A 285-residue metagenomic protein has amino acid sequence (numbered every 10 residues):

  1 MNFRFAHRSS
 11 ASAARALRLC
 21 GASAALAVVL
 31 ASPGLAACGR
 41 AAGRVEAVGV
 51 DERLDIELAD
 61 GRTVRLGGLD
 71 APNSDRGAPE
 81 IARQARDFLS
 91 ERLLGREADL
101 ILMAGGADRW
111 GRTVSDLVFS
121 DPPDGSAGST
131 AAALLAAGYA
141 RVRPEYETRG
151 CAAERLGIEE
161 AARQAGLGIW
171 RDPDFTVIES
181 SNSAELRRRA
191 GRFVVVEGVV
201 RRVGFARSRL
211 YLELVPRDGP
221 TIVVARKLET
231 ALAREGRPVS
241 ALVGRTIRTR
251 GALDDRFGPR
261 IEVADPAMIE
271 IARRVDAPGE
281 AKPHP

Functional and structural regions predicted by a protein language model:
N2-H7, G21, G34-P285: Small beta-barrel nucleic-acid-binding modules, primarily SNase/OB-fold domains and secondarily Tudor-like barrels
S9-S12, S23: Serine residues within intrinsically disordered or low-complexity segments
R18-P33: Bacterial N-terminal signal peptides
